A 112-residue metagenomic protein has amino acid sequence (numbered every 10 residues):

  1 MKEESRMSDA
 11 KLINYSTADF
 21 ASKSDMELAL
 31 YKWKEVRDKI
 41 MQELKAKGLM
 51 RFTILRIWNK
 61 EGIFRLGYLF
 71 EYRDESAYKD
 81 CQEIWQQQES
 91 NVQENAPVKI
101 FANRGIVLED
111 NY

Functional and structural regions predicted by a protein language model:
M1-L12, K45-G67, S90-Y112: Glycine-rich beta-strand-turn "strand-cap" elements at beta-sheet edges
K11, A18-A21: Terminal, regulation- and interaction-focused segments at domain boundaries
Y15, L28, G67: Amphipathic alpha-helical recognition patches that constitute DNA-binding helices
T17-D19, L69-E71: Short hydrophobic/aromatic beta-strand micro-patches that form the beta-sheet surface supporting nucleotide- or nucleic
A21-K23, I57, R73-E75, N111: Generic structural motif
S24-R51, Q86-E94: Short amphipathic alpha-helical segments
M26-A29, D74-I84: Short amphipathic alpha-helices within nucleic acid-binding modules
E71-Y78, N95-P97: Short, highly charged low-complexity linear segments
